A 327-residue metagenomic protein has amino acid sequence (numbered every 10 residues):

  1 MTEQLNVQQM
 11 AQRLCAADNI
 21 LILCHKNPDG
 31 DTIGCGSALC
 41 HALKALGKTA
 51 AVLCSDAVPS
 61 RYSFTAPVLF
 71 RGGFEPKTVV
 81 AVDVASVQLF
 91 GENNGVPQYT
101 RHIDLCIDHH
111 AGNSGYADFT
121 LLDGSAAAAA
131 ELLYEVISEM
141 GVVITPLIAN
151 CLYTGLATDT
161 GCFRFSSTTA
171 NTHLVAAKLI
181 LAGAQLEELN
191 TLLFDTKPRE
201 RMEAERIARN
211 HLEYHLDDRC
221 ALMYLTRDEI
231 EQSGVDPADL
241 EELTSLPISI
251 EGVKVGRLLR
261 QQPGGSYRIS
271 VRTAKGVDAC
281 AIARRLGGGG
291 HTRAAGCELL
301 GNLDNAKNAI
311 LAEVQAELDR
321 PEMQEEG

Functional and structural regions predicted by a protein language model:
M1-Q8, V96-D104, G124-L133: An acidic intrinsically disordered interaction segment
T2-R61, G72-T78, T158-L286, G290-G327: Hydrophobic helix-and-loop "lid/oligomerization" segment in the mid-to-C-terminal part of catalytic domains
A11, L69-F70, N93-V96, T120-D123 (+3 more regions): A generic local secondary-structure boundary/capping motif
L39-C40, V96-Y99, L122-D123, L174: Glycine-rich, phosphate-binding/catalytic loops in enzymes
C54, A81, C106, L121-D123 (+1 more regions): Structural signal for conserved beta-strand scaffold positions within catalytic alpha/beta enzyme cores
S63-F119: Active-site cofactor/cluster-binding pocket
H110-V175: Short alpha-helices
